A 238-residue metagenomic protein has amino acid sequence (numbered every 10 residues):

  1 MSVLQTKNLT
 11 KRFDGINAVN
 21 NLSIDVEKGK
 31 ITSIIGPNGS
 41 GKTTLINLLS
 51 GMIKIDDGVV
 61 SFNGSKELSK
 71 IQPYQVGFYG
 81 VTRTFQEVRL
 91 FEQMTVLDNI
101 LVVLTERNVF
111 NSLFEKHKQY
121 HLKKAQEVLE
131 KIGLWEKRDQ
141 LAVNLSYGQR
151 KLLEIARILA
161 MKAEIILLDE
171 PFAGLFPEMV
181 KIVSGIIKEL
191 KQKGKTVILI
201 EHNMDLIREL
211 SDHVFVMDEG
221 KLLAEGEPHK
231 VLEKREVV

Functional and structural regions predicted by a protein language model:
I35-P37: The feature captures the beta-strand-to-loop junction immediately N-terminal to the Walker
S50: Helix-to-loop junction immediately C-terminal to a conserved catalytic motif
V59-F78, K118: ABC ATPase NBD Q-loop/coupling interface
F114-K137, G185-K188, E236: Conserved ABC ATPase "signature" region
I166-E170: Catalytic Walker B motif of ABC-type/P-loop ATPase nucleotide-binding domains
I207-E209: A short, surface-exposed alpha-helical micro-motif characterized by mixed small hydrophobic and charged/polar residues
